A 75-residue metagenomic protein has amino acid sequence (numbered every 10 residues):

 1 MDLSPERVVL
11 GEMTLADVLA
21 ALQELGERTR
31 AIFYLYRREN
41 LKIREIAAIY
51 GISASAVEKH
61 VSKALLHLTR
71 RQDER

Functional and structural regions predicted by a protein language model:
M1-A20: Acidic, proline/glycine-rich intrinsically disordered inter-domain spacer in sigma factors
G11, E39, V61: Short, conserved glycine- and acidic-residue-centered signature motifs in active-site or ligand-binding loops
E12, L22-T29: Short helix-coil-helix linker/hinge
D17, A21-L25, R71-Q72: Generic non-transmembrane alpha-helical segments
Q23, E39-A56: Helix-turn-helix DNA-binding module
I32-F33: A short pre-motif secondary-structure segment
Y50-D73: DNA-recognition helix of helix-turn-helix
